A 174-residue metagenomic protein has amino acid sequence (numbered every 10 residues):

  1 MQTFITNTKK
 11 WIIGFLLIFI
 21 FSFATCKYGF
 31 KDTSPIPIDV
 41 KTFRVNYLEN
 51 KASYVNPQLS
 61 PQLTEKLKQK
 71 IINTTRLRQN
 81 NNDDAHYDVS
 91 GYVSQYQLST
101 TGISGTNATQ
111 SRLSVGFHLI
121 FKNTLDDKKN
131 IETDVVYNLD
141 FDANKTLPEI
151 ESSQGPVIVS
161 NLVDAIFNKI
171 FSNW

Functional and structural regions predicted by a protein language model:
Q2-I13: Bacterial N-terminal signal peptides that target proteins for export
G14-F23: Bacterial N-terminal signal peptides
F23-K68, I72-R78, L125, N168-W174: A structural "domain/chain start" motif
K27, N123-I131, N138-W174: C-terminal/domain-edge helix-coil "capping" segments
F43, V89, T133: A broad, low-specificity signal marking well-ordered, structured residues that form hydrophobic/aromatic
Y54-E65, A108, R112, E149-N161: Soluble non-cytosolic domains of exported or imported proteins
N73-N130, N138-E149: Surface-exposed short loop/turn segments
